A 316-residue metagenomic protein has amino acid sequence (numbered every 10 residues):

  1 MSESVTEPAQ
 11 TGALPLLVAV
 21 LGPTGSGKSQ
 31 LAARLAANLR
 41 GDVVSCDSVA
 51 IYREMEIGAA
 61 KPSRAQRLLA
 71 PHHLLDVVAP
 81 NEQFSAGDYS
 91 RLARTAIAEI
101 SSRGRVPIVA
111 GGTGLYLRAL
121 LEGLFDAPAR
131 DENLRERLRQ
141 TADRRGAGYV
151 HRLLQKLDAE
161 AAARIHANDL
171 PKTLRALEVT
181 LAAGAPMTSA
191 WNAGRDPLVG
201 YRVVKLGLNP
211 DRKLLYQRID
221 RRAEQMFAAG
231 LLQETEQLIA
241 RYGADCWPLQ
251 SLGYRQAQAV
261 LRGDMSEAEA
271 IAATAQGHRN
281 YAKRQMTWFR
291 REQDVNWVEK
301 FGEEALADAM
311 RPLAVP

Functional and structural regions predicted by a protein language model:
M1-P316: Phosphate/pyrophosphate-binding catalytic cores of soluble transferases and nucleic-acid-acting enzymes
